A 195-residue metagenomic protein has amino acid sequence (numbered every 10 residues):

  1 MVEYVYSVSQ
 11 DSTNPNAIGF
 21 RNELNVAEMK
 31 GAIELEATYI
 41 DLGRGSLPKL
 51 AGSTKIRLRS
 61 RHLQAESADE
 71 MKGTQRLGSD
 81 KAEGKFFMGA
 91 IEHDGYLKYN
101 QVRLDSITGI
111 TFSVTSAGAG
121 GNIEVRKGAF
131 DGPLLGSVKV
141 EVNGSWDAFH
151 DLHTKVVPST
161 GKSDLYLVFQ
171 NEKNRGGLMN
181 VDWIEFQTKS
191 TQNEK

Functional and structural regions predicted by a protein language model:
M1-K195: Extracytoplasmic
